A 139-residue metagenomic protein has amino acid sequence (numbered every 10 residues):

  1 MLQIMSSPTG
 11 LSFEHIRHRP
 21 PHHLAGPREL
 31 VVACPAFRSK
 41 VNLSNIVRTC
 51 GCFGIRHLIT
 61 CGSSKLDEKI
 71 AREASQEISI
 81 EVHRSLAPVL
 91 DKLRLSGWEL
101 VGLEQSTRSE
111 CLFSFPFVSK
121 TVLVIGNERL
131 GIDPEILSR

Functional and structural regions predicted by a protein language model:
M1-R139: Post-transcriptional modification and biogenesis factors for structured RNAs of the translation apparatus
